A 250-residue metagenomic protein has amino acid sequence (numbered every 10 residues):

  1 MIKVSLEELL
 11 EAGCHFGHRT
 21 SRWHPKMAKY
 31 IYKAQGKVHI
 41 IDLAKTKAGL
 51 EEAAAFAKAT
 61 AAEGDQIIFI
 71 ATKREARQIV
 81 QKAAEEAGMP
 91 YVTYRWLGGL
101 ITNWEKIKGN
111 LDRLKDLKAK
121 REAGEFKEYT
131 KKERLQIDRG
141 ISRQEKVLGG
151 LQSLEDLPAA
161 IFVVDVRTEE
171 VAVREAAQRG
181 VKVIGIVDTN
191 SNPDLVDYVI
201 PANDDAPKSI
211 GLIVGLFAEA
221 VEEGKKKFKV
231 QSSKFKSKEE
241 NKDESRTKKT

Functional and structural regions predicted by a protein language model:
M1-D65, T72-R121, K131-Q136, L154 (+2 more regions): N-terminal cationic and glycine-rich segments that engage phosphates or anionic surfaces
G13, F69, I161, I213: Residue-level signature of catalytic and energy-coupling elements of molecular machines, predominantly ATP/GTP-dependent
K45, V196-P207: Short beta-strand elements at the ligand-binding edges of bilobed clamshell
I67-I68, P90-T93, F162, K182-I186 (+1 more regions): Short hydrophobic alpha-helical runs that function as membrane-insertion/retention elements
K118-A160: Active-site rim loops that border cofactor/substrate pockets in soluble metabolic enzymes
R167-I200: Nucleotide-binding motor/catalytic cores of P-loop/tubulin-like NTPases across gene-expression machines
G211-K229: A charged, well-structured terminal subsegment
K226-T250: Short, basic, low-complexity termini and linkers enriched in Ser/Thr/Gly/Pro that act as targeting/leader peptides
